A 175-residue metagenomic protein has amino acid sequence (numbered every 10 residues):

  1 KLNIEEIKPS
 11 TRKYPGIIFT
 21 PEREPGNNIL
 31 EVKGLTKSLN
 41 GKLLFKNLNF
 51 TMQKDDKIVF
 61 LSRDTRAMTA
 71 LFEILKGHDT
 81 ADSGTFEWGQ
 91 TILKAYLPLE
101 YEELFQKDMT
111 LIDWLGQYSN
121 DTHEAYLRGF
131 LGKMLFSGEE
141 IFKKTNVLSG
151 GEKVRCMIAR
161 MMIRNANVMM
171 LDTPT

Functional and structural regions predicted by a protein language model:
K1, I92, P98-T173: ABC-family P-loop ATPase nucleotide-binding domains
K1-N47, Q53-K54: Coupling and communication elements adjacent to P-loop NTPase active sites across diverse families
P21-E24, T85, L148, R160: Replace "in large, NTP-powered and nucleic-acid-processing enzymes" with "in large, NTP-powered factors and other
P25-G26, K54, Q90-T91, I163-N165: Short loop/turn elements that form and flank the Walker-type P-loop nucleotide-binding site in RecA-like NTPase cores
K54-K57, S62-R63, A67-H123: ABC ATPase nucleotide-binding domain signature region
D55, S62-T65, S149-G151, D172-P174: Conserved phosphate-binding and hydrolysis motifs of nucleotide-dependent enzymes
